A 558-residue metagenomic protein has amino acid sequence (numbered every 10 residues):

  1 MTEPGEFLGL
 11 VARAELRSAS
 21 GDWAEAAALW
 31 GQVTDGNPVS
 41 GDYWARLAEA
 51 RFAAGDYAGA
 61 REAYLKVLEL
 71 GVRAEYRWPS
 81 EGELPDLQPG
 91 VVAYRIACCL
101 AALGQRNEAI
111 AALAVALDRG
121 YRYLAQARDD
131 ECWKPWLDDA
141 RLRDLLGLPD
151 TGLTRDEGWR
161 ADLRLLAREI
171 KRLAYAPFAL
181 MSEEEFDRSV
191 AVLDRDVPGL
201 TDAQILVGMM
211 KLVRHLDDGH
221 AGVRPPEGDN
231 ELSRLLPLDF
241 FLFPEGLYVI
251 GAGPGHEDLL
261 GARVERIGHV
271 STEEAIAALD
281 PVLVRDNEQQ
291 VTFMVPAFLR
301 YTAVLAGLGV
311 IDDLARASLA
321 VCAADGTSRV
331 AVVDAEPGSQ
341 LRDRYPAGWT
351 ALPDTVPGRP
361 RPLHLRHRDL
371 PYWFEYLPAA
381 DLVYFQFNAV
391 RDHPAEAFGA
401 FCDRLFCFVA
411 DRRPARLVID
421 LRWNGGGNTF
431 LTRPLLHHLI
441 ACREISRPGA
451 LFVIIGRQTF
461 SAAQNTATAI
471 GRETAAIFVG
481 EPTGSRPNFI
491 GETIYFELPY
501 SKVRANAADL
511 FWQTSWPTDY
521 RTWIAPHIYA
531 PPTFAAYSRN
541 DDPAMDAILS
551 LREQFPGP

Functional and structural regions predicted by a protein language model:
A50, R77-R95, Y123-L145, F186: TPR/TPR-like alpha-solenoid helical repeat scaffolds
D138, D144-R416, R447, E553-P558: Flexible, low-complexity junctional segments that flank or bridge functional domains
D156-R164, A315, A323-S328, S339 (+1 more regions): C-terminal "post-core" interaction segments
